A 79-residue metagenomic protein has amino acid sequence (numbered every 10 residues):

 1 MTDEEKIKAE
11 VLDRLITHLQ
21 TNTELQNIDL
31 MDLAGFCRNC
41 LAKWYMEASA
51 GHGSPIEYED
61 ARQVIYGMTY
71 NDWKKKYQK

Functional and structural regions predicted by a protein language model:
M1-K79: Domain-level signature for proteins that mediate thiol-based redox and metal-cofactor handling
